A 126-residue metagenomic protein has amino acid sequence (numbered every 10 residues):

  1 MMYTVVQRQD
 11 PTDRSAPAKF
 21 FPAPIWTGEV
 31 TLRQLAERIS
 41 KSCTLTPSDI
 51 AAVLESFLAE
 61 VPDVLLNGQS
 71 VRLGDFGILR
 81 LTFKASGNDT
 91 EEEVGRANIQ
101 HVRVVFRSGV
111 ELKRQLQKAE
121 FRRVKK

Functional and structural regions predicted by a protein language model:
M1-K126: Strongly charged
